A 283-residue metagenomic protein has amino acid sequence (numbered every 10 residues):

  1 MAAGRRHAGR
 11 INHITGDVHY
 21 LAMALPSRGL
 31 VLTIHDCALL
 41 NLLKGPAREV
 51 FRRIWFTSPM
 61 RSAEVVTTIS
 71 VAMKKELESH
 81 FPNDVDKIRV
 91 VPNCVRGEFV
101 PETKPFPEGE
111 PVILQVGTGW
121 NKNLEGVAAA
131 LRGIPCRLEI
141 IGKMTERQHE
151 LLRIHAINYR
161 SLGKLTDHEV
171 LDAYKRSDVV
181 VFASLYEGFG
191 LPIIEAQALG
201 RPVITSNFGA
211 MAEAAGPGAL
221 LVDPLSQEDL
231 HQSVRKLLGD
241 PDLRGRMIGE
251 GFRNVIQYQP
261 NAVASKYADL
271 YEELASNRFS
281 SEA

Functional and structural regions predicted by a protein language model:
M1-L21, P92: Active-site donor-binding segments of glycosyltransferases and PAPS-dependent sulfotransferases
P46-V66: Membrane-proximal helix-turn-helix segments that form the acceptor-binding/catalytic region of lipid-linked
A72, C94: Carbohydrate-associated surface elements
F106-K122, A128, R132, E139: Conserved donor-binding/catalytic core segment of Leloir-type glycosyltransferases
H149-L171: Nucleotide-activated donor-binding/catalytic signature segment of Leloir-type glycosyltransferases, i.e., the conserved
L185: Aromatic "clamp/platform" in nucleotide-sugar-dependent glycosyltransferases that forms part of the donor/acceptor
I193, R201-T205: Short hydrophobic beta-strand element within catalytic cores of glycosyltransferases and related nucleotide-activated
L220-Q227, K236-D242: Conserved acidic donor-binding segment of nucleotide-sugar-dependent glycosyltransferases
